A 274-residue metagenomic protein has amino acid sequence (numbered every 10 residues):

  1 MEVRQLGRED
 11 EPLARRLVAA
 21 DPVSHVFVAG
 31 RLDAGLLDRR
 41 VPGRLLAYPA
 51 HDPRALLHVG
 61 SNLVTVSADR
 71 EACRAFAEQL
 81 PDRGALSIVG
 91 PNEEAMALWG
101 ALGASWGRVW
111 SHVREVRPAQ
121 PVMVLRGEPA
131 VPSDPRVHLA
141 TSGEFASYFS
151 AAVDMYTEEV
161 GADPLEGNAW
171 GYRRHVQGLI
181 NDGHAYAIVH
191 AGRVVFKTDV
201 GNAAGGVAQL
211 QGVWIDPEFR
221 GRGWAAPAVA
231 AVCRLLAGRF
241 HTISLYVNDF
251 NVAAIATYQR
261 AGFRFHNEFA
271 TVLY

Functional and structural regions predicted by a protein language model:
M1-F27, E128-L165: Short amphipathic alpha-helix that is part of the acyltransferase structural core
E2-L6, R16-P22, A29-S87, V195-A208: Conserved donor-binding loop and adjoining core beta-sheet/short helix segment in diverse acyl/aminoacyl transferases
H25-P42, P164-A185, V189, D199: Active-site rim helix/loop that mediates acceptor-substrate recognition in acyltransferases
A50-R54, V59-P135, V272: Acyl-donor-binding surface of acyltransferase catalytic domains
R70-Q79, Q211-P217, G221-A237, I255-R260: Conserved acetyl-CoA-binding loop-helix of GNAT-fold acetyltransferases
R83-N92, V207, L236-Y246: Conserved GNAT acetyl-CoA-binding A-motif
V89-A95, P217, L245-A256, V272-Y274: Conserved beta-strand-loop-alpha-helix junction that forms the acyl-donor binding cleft
E93-R114, A226, D249-N267: Conserved active-site alpha-helix within GNAT-family acetyltransferase domains
